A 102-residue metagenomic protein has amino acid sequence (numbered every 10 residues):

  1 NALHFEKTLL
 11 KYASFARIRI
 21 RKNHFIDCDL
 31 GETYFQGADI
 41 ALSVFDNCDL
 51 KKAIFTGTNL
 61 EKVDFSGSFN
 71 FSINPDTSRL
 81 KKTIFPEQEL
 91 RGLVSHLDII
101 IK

Functional and structural regions predicted by a protein language model:
N1-K102: Tandem repeat scaffolds
